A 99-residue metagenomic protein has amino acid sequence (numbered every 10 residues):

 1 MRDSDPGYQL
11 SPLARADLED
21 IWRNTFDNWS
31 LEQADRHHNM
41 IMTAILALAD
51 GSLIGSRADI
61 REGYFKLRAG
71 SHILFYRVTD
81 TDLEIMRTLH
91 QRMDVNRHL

Functional and structural regions predicted by a protein language model:
M1-R36: Arg/Lys-rich, positively charged N-terminal/basic patches that mediate binding to nucleic acids
R36, I60-R61, N96: Solvent-exposed interaction patches of small proteins and small membrane subunits
L46-D50: Short proline/glycine- and basic residue-enriched helix-capping loop/turn segments at helix->loop/beta transitions
L53-D82: Basic/aromatic recognition patch in beta-strand/loop cores that engages polyanionic ligands
H72-I73, R77-L99: Enriched for short, Lys/Arg-rich terminal
